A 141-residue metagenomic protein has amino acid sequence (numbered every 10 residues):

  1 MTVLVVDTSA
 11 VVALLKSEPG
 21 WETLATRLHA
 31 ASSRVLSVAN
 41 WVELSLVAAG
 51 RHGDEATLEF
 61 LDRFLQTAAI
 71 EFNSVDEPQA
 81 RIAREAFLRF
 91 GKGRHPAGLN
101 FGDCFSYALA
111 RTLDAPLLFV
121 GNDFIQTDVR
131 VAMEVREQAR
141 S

Functional and structural regions predicted by a protein language model:
M1-L36, A49-R63: Short, well-structured N-terminal submotif of metal-dependent ribonuclease cores
V3, Y107-S141: Acidic, PIN/NYN-like endoribonuclease modules and their adjacent C-terminal/linker elements
V11-V12, W41, F124-I125: A generic structural signal for short hydrophobic patches within well-formed alpha-helices
V35, E71-N73, A132: General small-molecule cofactor/ligand-binding pocket signal
R51-E55, F90-K92, E134-Q138: Short, hinge-like loop/turn segments at secondary-structure boundaries
E71-P116: Active-site neighborhoods of divalent-metal-dependent phosphate/nucleic-acid chemistry enzymes
